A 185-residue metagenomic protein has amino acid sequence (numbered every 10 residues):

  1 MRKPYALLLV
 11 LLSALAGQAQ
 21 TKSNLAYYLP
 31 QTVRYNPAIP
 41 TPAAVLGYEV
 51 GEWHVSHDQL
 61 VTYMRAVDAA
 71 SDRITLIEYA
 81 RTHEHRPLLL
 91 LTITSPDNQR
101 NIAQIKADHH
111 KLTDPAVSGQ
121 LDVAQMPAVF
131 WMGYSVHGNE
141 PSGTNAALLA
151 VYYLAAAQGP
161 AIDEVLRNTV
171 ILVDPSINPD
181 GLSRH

Functional and structural regions predicted by a protein language model:
M1-P4: Positively charged n-region of N-terminal signal peptides that target proteins for export
A6-A14: Bacterial N-terminal signal peptides
L15-A19: Sec/Tat signal peptide C-region and signal peptidase I cleavage site
Q20-H185: Structured catalytic-domain cores with a bias toward divalent-metal coordination
